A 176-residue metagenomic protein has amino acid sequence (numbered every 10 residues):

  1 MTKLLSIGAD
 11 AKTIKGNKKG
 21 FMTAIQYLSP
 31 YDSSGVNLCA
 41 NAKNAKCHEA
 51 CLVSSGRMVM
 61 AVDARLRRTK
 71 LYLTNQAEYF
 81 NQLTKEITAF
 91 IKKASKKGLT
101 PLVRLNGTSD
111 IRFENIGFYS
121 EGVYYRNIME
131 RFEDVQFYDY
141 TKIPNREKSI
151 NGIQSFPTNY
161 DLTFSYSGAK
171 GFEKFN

Functional and structural regions predicted by a protein language model:
M1-N176: Class I S-adenosyl-L-methionine
